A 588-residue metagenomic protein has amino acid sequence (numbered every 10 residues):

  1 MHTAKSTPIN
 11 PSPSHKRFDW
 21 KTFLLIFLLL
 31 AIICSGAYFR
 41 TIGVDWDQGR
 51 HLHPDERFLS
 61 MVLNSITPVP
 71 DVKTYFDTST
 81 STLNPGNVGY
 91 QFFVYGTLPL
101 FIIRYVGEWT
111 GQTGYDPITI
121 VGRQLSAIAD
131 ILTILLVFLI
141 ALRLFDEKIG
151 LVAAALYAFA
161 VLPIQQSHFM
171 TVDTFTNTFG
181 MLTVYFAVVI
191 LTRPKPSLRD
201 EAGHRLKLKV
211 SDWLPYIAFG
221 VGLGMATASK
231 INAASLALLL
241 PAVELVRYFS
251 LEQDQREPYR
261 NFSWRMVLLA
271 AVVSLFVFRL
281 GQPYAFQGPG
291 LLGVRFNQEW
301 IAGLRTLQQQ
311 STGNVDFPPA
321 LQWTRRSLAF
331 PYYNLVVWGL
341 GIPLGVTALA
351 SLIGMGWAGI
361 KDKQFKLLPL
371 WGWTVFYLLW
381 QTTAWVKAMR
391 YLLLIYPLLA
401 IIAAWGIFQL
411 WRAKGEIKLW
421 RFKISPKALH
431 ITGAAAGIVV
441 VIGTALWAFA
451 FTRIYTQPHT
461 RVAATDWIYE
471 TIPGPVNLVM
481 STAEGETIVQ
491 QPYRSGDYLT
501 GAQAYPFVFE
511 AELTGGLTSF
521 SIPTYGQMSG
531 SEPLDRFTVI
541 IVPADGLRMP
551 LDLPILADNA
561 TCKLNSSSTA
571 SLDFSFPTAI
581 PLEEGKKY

Functional and structural regions predicted by a protein language model:
S6, F186-L214, L223, L236-L275 (+4 more regions): Perimembrane helix-loop-helix junctions
L25-I26, P215, K361-W373, H430-A436: Membrane-interfacial loop-to-transmembrane alpha-helix junctions, especially the N-terminal start
I32, V137-F159, A202-L206, V210 (+2 more regions): Transmembrane-helix signature of polytopic, membrane-embedded enzymes that assemble or transfer cell-envelope glycans
G36, A153-A158, Y185, L223 (+1 more regions): Short helix- or helix-capping micro-motifs that position conserved polar/aromatic residues at function-defining sites
F39, L59-S79, N84-G114, M225 (+12 more regions): Transmembrane-lumen/periplasm boundary regions of multi-pass, lipid-linked membrane glycan transferases
F93-T97, F101, G111-L135, Q166 (+5 more regions): Loop-to-helix entry region of an early transmembrane alpha helix in multi-pass inner-membrane enzymes
Q124-L144, L182, F186, A350-I353: Transmembrane-helix motifs of polytopic, lipid-linked glycan transferases
Q166, D173-N177, A226, I231 (+6 more regions): Hydrophobic/aromatic-rich transmembrane helices and adjacent perimembrane loops
